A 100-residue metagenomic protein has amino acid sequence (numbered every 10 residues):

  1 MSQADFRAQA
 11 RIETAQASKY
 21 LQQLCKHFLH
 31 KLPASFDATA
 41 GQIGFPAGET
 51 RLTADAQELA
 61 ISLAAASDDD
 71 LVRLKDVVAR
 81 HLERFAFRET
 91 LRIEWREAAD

Functional and structural regions predicted by a protein language model:
S2-A4, R11, T50-R51, A66 (+1 more regions): Eukaryotic, polar/proline-rich low-complexity intrinsically disordered regions
Q3-R7, A56-E58, R88: A general secondary-structure signal for short beta-strands and their flanking turns/coil in non-transmembrane regions
A4-T14, Y20-Q23: Short glycine-/aliphatic-rich beta-strand segments at the starts of folded cytosolic domains
A8-A10, L59-I61, I93: Hydrophobic residues positioned within well-ordered beta-strands of beta-sheet architectures
E13, A17, A64-S67: Short beta->alpha junction loops/turns
K19-G44: Short amphipathic alpha-helix segments
D37-V72: Amphipathic, hydrophobic secondary-structure cores in small proteins
A64-D100: C-terminal structural segments of small proteins and small subunits
